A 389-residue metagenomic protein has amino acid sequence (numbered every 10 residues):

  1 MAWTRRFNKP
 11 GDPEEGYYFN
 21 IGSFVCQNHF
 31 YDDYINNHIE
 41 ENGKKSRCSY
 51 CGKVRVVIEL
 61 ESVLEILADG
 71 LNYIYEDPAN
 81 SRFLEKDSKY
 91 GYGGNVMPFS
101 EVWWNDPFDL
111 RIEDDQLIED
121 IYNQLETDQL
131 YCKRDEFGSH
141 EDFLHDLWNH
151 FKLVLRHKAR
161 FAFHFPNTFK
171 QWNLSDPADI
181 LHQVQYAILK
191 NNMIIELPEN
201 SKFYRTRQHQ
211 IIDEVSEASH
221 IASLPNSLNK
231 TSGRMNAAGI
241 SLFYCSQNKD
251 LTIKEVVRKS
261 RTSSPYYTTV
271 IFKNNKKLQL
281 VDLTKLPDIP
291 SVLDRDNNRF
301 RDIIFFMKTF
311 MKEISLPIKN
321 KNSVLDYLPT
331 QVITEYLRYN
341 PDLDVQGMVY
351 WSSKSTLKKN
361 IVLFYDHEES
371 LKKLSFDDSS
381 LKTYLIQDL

Functional and structural regions predicted by a protein language model:
A2-N200, R205-N236, K259-L389: Active-site and NAD+-binding cores of ADP-ribose-processing enzymes
G239-C245: A short, exposed loop/beta-hairpin motif centered on an aromatic-Gly-Thr core
S246-D250, Y327: Conserved structured core elements
K249-R261: Short active-site loop/helix that positions an aromatic residue
